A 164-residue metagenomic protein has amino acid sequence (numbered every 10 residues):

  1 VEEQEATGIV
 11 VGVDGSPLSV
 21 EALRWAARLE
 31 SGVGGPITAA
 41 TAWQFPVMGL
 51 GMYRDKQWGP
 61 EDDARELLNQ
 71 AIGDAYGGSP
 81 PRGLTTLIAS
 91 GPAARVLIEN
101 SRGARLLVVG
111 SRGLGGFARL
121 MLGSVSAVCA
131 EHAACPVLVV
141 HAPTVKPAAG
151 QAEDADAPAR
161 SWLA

Functional and structural regions predicted by a protein language model:
E2-Y53, N100, H132, P143-V145 (+1 more regions): Small/aliphatic-rich secondary-structure junction motif
G8, R105-L106: Structural motif
K56-L67: A short acidic, glycine-rich active-site loop that binds or catalyzes chemistry on phosphate/adenosine moieties
G73, R95, A127: Active-site phosphate/pyrophosphate- and oxyanion-stabilizing loops and adjacent acidic/basic residues in soluble
A75-P81: Short helix-capping segments at alpha-helix termini
G83-L87: A non-catalytic structural micro-motif
I88-R95: Charged docking surfaces used in two-component/phosphorelay signaling
L106-H132, K146-A149: Glycine-rich, Arg-bearing micro-motifs that act as flexible, cationic patches
